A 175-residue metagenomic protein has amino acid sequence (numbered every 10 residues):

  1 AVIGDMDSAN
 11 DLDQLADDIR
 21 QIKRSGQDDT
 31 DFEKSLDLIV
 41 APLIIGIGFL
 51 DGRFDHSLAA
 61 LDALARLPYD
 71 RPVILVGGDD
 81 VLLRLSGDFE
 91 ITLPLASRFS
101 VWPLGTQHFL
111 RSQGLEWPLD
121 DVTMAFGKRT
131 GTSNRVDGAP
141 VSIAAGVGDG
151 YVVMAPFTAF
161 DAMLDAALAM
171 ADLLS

Functional and structural regions predicted by a protein language model:
A1-R71, V76: Acidic/Gly/His-enriched mid-domain segments of enzyme catalytic cores or analogous surface patches that mediate
Q27-T30, D80-L83, A125: A short acidic, often aromatic-flanked loop/helix-cap motif at beta-alpha or helix-coil junctions that lines enzyme
F32-S35, D51-F54, L75-D80, L104-H108 (+2 more regions): Short C-terminal domain-edge/linker segments immediately following a structured domain
I45-I47, R71-L75, V81, Q113-W117 (+1 more regions): N-terminal start-of-chain detector that recognizes signal peptides and the immediate post-cleavage beginning
H56, A65, Y69-F99: Class I SAM-dependent methyltransferase SAM-binding "motif I" and its flanking Rossmann-like core
L85-S175: Long, charged alpha-helical interface segments
